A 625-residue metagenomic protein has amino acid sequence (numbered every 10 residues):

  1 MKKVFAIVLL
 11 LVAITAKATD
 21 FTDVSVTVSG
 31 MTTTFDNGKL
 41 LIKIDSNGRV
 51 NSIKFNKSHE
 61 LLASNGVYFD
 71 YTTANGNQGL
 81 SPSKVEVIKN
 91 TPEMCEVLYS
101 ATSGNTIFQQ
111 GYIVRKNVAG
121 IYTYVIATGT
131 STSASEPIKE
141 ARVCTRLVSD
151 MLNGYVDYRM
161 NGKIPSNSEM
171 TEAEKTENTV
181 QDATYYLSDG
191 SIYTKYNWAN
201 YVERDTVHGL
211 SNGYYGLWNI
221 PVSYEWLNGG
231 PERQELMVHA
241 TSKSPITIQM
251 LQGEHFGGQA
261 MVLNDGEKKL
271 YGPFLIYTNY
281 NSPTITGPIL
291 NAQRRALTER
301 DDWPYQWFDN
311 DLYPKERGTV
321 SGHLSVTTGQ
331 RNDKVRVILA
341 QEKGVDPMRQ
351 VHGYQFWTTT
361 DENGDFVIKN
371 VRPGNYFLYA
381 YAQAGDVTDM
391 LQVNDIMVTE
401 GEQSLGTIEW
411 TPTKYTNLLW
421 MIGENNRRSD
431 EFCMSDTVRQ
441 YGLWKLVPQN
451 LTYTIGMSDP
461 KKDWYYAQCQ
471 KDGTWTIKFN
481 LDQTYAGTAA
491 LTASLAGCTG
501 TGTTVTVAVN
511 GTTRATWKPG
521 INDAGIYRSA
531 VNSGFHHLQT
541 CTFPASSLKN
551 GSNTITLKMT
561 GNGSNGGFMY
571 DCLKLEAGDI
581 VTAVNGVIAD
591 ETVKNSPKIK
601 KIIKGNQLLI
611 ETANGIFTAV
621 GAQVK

Functional and structural regions predicted by a protein language model:
T27, D36, D70-T130: Extended, loop-rich substrate-binding clefts of extracytoplasmic carbohydrate-active enzymes
G318-T328, G364-F366, I408: A short, amphipathic beta-strand motif
T327-V351, G502: Short, ordered, surface-exposed loop/turn motifs in non-cytosolic proteins
V345-D365: Short, acidic Ser/Thr/Gly-rich low-complexity loop/linker segments typical of extracellular and cell-surface proteins
G364, G374-G385: A short, solvent-exposed beta-strand micro-motif common in secreted/extracellular proteins
Q383-T407, T411: Structured interaction patches on ligand/partner-binding surfaces of diverse proteins
D472, A486, L495-I580: Beta-strand-rich ligand-recognition modules
T582-K625: C-terminal outer-membrane/trafficking sorting elements
